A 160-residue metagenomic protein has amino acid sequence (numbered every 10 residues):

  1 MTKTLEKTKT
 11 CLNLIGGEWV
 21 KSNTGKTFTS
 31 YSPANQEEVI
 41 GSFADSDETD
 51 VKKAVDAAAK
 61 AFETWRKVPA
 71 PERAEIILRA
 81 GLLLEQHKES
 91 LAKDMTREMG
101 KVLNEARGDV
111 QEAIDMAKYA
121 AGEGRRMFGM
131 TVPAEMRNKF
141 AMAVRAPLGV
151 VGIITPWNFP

Functional and structural regions predicted by a protein language model:
M1-N35: Hydrophobic face of amphipathic alpha-helices that form TPR/SEL1-like repeat modules and related alpha-solenoid
N13, K21, T96, K118 (+2 more regions): Short glycine- and Lys/Arg-enriched binding-loop motifs that mark or flank ligand-binding interfaces
L14, F43, T131-V132: Short clusters of hydrophobic/aromatic residues that line enzyme substrate/ligand-binding pockets
N23-G25, S42-F43, E135: Short linear motifs in exposed loops
S32, D45, R145: Conserved strand-loop elements at the edges of beta-sheets that form or border functional pockets
Q36-F128, N138: Glycine-rich loop-to-alpha-helix module at the N-terminal edge of alpha/beta enzyme cores
M130-P160: Conserved small-residue-rich beta-alpha loop and adjacent elements that most often cradle the phosphate/pyrophosphate
